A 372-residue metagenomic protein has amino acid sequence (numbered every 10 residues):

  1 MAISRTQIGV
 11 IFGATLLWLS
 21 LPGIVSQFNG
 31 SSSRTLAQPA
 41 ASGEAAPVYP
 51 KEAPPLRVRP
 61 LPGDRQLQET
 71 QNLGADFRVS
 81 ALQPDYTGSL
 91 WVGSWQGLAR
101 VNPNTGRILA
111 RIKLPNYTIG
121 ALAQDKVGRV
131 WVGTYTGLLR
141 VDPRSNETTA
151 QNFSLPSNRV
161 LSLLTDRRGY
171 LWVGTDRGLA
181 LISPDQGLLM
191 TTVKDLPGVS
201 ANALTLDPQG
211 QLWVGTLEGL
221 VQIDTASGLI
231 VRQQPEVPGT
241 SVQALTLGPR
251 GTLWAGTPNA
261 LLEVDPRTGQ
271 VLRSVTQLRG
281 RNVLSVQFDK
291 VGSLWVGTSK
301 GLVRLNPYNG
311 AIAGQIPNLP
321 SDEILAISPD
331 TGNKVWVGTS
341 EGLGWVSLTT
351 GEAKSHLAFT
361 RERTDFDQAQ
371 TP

Functional and structural regions predicted by a protein language model:
S4-T6, A40-A45, G63-Y86, A110-V127 (+6 more regions): Short coil-to-beta transitions that initiate beta-strands within beta-rich domains
T35-D64: Blade/loop signatures of beta-propeller domains
S89-W91, V130-W131, L171-W172, Q211-W213 (+3 more regions): Conserved beta-propeller blade signature
G93-L109: Beta-propeller domains
W95, Y135, D176, L217 (+4 more regions): Short loop/turn segments immediately following the C-termini of beta-strands
A99-R100, L139-R140, A180-L181, V221-Q222 (+3 more regions): WD40 beta-propeller blade core
N102-G106, D142-N146, S183-G187, D224-G228 (+3 more regions): Short loop/turn segments that connect beta-strands within beta-propeller blades
A203-L204, Q209-G310: Eukaryotic tandem repeat interaction scaffolds
